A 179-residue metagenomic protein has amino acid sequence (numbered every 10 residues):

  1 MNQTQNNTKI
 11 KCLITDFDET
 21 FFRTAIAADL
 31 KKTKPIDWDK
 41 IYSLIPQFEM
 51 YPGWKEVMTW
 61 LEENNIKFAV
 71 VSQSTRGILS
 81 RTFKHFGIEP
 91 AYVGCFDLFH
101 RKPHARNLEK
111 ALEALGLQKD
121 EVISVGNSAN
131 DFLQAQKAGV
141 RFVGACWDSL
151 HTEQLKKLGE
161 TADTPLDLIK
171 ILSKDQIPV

Functional and structural regions predicted by a protein language model:
M1-M50: Active-site neighborhood of HAD-like aspartate-dependent phosphohydrolases
N7-T8, N64-I66, A114-E121, D175-I177: Glycine-rich phosphate-binding loop signature in dinucleotide/nucleotide-binding domains
T20, A27, R76-G77, N130 (+1 more regions): Conserved Rossmann-like nucleotide-cofactor binding loop
K40-V70, R76, S80, K84 (+1 more regions): Short, acidic loop-to-helix structural element flanking the phosphoryl-transfer center in phosphate-processing enzymes
I78-R81, Q134, K170-I171: Phosphate- and divalent-cation-binding pockets in alpha/beta enzyme and binding domains that engage nucleotide-derived
I88-P103: A short, structured active-site edge motif that brings together acidic residues
A105-F132: Conserved Lys-Pro-Asp/Glu-containing loop-to-beta segment of HAD-superfamily phosphomonoesterases, centered on
I123-A162: Acidic, Mg2+-coordinating phosphoryl-transfer loop and its flanking beta/alpha structural elements, shared across
